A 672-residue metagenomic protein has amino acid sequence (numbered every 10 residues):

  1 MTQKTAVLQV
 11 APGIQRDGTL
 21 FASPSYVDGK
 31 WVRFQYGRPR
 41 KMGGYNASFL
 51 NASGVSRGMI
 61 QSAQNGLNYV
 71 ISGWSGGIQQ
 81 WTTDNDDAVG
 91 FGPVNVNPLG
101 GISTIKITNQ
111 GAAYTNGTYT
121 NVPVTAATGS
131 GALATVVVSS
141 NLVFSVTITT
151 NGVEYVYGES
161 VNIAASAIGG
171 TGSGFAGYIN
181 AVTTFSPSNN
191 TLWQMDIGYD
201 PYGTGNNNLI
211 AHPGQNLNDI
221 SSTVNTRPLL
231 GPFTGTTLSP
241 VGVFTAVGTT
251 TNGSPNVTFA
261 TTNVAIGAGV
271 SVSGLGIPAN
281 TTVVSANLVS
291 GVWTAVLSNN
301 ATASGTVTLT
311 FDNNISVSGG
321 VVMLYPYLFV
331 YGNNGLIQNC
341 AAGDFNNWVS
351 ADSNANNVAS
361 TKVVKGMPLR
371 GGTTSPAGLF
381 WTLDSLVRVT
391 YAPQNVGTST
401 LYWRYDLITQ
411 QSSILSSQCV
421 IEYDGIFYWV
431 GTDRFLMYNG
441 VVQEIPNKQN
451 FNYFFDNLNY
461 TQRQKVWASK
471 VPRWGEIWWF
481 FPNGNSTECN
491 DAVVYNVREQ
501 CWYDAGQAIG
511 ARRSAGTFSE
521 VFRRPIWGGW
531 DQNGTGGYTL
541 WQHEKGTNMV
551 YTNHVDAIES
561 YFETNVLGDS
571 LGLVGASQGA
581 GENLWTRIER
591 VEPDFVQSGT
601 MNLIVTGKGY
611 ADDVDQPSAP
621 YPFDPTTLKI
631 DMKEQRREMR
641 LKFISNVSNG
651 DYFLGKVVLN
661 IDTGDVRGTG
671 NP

Functional and structural regions predicted by a protein language model:
M1-P98, S186-N206, Q411-P672: Beta-sheet repeat architectures centered on beta-propellers
Q3, N85-L99, T183-V247, T310-L324 (+2 more regions): Disordered, low-complexity "stalk" and linker segments at domain junctions of extracellular and cell-surface proteins
Y45-V55, G92-P98, F185, P228-V241 (+1 more regions): Beta-propeller and closely related beta-pinwheel folds
N97-T183: Conserved, function-critical positions that sit in or immediately flank catalytic and ligand-binding motifs
P98-A126, G242-F259, V264-G274, W293-F311: Threonine/glycine-rich low-complexity segments that form extended coil/beta-edge repetitive scaffolds
A113, A134-V136, G152-E154, I179 (+5 more regions): Extracellular/surface recognition and adhesion modules
G117-V122, A132, E159, A268-V270 (+4 more regions): Short beta-strand/loop motifs in extracellular/secreted proteins, especially within beta-sandwich accessory domains
F144-T147, S285-N300: Short, solvent-exposed secondary-structure boundary/capping segments
